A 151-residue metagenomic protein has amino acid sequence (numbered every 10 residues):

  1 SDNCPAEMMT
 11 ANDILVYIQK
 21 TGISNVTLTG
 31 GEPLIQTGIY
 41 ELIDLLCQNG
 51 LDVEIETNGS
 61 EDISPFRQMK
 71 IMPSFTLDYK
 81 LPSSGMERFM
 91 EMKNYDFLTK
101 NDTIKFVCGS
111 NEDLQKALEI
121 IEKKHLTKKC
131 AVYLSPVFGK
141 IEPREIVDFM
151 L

Functional and structural regions predicted by a protein language model:
S1-P73: Conserved Radical SAM active-site core
D2, I23-V26, N101, C130 (+1 more regions): Generic preference for well-ordered secondary structure
M8-N12, Q36, R88-M92, L114 (+1 more regions): Structural motif corresponding to alpha-helix initiation and N-cap regions
K20-T21, S110-L151: Auxiliary Fe-S-binding modules of radical SAM enzymes
T21-N25, D96-T103, K140-E142: Generic structural signal for short, solvent-exposed loop/turn connectors between secondary structure elements
G30, F106, L134-P136: Short glycine-centered, acidic/aromatic-flanked micro-motifs in structured strand/loop junctions that mark active-site
P33-L34, L81-S83, P136-K140: Short histidine/acidic/glycine/proline-rich micro-motifs that form metal- and phosphate-coordinating active-site loops
Y40-E122, T127-C130: Radical SAM/AdoMet-radical enzyme domain recognition
